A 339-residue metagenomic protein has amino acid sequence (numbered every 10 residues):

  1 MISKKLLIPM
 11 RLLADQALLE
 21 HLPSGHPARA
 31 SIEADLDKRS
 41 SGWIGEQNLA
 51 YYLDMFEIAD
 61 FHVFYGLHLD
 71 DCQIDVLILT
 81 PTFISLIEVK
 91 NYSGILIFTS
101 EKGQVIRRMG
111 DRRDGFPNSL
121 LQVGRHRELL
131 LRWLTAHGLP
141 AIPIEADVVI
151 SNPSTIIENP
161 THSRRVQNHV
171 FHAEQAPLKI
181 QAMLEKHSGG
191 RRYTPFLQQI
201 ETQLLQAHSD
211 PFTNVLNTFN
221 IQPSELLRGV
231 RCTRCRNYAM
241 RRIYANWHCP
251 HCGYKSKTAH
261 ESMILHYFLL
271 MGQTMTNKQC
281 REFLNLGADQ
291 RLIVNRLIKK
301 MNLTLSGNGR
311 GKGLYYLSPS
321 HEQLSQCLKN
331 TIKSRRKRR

Functional and structural regions predicted by a protein language model:
M1-C72, G110-N118, Q122-R296, K300 (+1 more regions): Surface-exposed interaction regions that form or flank ligand-binding interfaces
H68-P81, S85-L86, L314-Y315: Catalytic centers of nucleases
I78-I106: Active-site beta-strand-loop-beta-strand hairpin of nuclease catalytic cores that positions key catalytic residues
P81-T82, Y244, G309-G311: Residue-level signal for tight coil/turn positions that link beta-strands
M301-R310: A short, conserved structural fragment
K312-S320: Generic detector of multi-pass transmembrane helix bundles and their immediately adjacent loops in polytopic membrane
